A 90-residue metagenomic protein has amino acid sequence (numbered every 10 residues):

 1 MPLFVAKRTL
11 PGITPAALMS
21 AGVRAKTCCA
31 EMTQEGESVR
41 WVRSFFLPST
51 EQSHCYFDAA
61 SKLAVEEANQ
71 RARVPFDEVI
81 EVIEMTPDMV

Functional and structural regions predicted by a protein language model:
M1-L3, V39, T50-Q52: A general secondary-structure signal for short beta-strands and their flanking turns/coil in non-transmembrane regions
M1-T33, L47, K62, E84-V90: Short S/T/G/P-rich N-terminal loop/turn motif that feeds into the first structured element of a domain
R8, C55, N69: Short, flexible active-site loop motifs that bind/organize anionic cofactors or intermediates
C29, Q52, D77-V79, D88-M89: Short amphipathic alpha-helical patches
S38-S44, E78: A short linear hydrophobic-aromatic micro-motif
V42-F57, V65: Amphipathic, hydrophobic secondary-structure cores in small proteins
D58-M85: An amphipathic, aromatic/His-enriched active-site/gating alpha helix that lines ligand/cofactor pockets
